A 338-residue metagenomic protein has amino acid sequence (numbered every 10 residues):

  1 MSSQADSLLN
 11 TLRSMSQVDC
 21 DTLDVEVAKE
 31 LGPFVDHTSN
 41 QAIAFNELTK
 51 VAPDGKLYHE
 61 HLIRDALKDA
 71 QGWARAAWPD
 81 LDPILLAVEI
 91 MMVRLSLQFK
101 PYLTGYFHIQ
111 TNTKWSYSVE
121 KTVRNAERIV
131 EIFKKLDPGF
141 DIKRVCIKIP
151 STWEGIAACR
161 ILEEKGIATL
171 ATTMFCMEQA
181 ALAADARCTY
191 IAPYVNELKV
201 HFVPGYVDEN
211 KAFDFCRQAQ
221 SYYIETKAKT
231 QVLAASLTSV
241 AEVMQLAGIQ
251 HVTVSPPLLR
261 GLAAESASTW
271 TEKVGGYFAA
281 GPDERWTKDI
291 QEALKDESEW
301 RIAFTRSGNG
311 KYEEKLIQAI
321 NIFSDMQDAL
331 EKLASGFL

Functional and structural regions predicted by a protein language model:
M1-T22: N- or domain-start disorder-to-order transition segments that initiate the globular core
M15-D19, V35-T38, Y106-H108, R144-K148 (+4 more regions): Structural preference for beta-strand elements that scaffold enzyme active sites
F34, Q41-N46, K50-T152: Active-site beta->alpha loop and helix N-cap motifs at the rims of alpha/beta catalytic domains
N40, I109, I147, A183 (+2 more regions): Conserved, mostly hydrophobic/aromatic
V88, Q110, D137, D141-T152 (+3 more regions): Catalytic beta/alpha-barrel core
K100-P101, E131, I156-I167, N210-T226: Alpha-helix-loop-beta-strand connector modules within alpha/beta enzyme cores
L170-E284: Catalytic alpha/beta core domains of metabolic enzymes, predominantly
V274, F278-L338: C-terminal extensions of enzymes
